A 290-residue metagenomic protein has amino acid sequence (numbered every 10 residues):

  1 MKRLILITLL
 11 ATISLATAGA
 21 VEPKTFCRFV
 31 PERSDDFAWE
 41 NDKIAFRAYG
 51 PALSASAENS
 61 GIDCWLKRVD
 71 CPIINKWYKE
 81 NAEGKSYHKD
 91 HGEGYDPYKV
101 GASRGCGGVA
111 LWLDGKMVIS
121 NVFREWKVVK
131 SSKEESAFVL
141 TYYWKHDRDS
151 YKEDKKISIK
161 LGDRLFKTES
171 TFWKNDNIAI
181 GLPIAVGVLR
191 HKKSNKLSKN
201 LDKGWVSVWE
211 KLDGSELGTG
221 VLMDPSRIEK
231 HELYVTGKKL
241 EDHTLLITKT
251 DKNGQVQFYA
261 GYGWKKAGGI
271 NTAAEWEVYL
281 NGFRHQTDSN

Functional and structural regions predicted by a protein language model:
M1-L4: Positively charged n-region of N-terminal signal peptides that target proteins for export
L9-A18: Hydrophobic h-region of N-terminal signal peptides that target proteins for export in Gram-negative bacteria
G19, D224-N290: Beta-strand-rich recognition/accessory modules
V21-M117: Solvent-exposed N-terminal domain segments of exported/luminal and surface proteins
S86-K160: Extended, loop-rich substrate-binding clefts of extracytoplasmic carbohydrate-active enzymes
V139-Y143, K156-S158, E169-T171, G187 (+1 more regions): Residue-level recognition of well-ordered beta-strand positions that form the cores of beta-sheet-rich folds across
E153, R164-K199: Acidic (Asp/Glu-rich), glycine- and aromatic
W173, R190-K249: Accessory, usually C-terminal, subdomains that scaffold auxiliary metal cofactors
